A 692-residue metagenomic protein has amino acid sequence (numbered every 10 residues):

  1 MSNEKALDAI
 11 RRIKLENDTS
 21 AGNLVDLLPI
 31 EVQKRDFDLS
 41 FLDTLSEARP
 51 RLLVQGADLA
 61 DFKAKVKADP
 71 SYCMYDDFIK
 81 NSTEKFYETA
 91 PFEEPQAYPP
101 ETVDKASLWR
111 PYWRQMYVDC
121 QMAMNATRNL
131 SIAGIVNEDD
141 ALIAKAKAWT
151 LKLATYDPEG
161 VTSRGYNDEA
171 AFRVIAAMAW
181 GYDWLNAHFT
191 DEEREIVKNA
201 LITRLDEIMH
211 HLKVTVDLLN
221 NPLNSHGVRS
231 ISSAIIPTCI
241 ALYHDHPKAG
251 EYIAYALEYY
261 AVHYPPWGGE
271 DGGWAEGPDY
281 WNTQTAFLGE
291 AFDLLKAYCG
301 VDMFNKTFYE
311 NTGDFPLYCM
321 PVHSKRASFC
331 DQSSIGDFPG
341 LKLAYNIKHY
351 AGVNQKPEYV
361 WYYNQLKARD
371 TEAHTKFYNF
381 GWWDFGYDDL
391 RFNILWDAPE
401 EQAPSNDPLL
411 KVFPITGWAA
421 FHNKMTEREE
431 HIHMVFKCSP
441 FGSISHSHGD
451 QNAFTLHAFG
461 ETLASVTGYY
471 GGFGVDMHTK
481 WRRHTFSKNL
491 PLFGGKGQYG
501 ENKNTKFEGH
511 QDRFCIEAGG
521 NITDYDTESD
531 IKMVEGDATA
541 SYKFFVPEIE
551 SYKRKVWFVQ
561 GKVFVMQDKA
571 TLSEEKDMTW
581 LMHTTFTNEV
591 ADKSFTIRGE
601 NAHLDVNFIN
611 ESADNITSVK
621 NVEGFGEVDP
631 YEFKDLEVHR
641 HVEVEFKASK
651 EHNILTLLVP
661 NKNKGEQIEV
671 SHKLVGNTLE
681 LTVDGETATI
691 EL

Functional and structural regions predicted by a protein language model:
S2-D76: Mature N-terminal, pre-catalytic/accessory segment of carbohydrate-active enzymes
A48, A170, V174, I231 (+9 more regions): Residues that flank catalytic or metal-binding motifs in active/ligand-binding sites
D58, N423-M425, C438-G442, P491 (+2 more regions): Short, flexible loop/turn elements at secondary-structure junctions
A60-M124, V136: N-terminal carbohydrate-binding/catalytic regions of secreted carbohydrate-active enzymes
Y72-Y75, W113-R326, Q332-S333: Aromatic-lined, polymer-binding surfaces characteristic of secreted/periplasmic polysaccharide-degrading enzymes
V216-L219, L242, Y280-L463, Y525-T527 (+2 more regions): Carbohydrate-active enzyme catalytic cores, enriched for enzymes that act on polyanionic acidic polysaccharides
A464-Y469: Catalytic Cys-His active-site segments of thiol-dependent hydrolases/isopeptidases
Y470-L692: CBM-like, beta-strand-rich accessory domains located in the C-terminal region of large, secreted polysaccharide-active
